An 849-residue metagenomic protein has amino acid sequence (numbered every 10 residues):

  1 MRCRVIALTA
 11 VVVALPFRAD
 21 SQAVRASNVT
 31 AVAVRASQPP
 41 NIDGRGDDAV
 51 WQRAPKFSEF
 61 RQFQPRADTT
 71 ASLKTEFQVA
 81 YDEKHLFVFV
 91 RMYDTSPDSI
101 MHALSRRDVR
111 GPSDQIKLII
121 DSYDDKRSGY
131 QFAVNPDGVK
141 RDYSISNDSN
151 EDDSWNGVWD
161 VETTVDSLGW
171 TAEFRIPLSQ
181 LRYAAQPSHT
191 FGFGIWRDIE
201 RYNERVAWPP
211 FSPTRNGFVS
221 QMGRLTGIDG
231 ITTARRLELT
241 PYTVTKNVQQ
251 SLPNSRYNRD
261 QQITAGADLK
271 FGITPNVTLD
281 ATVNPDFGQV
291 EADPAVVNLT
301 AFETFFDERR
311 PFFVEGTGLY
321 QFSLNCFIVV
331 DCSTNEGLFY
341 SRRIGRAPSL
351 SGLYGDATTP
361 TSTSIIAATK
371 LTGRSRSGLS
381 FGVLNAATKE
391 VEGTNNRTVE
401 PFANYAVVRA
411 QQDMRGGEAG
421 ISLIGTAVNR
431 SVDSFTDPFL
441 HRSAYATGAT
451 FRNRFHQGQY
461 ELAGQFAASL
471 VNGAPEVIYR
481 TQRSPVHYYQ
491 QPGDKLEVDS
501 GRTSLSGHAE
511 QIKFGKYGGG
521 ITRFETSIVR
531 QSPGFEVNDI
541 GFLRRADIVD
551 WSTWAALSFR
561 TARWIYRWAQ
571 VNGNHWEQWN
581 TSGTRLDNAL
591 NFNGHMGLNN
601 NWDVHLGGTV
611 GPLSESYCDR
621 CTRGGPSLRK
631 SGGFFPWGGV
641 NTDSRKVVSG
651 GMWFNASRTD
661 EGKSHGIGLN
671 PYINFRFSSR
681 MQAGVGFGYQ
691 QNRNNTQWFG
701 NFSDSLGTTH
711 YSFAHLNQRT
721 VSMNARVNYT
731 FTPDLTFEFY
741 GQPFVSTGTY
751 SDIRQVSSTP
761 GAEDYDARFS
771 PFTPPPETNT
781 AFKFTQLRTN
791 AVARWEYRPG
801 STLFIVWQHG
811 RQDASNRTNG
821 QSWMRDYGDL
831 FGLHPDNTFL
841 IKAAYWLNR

Functional and structural regions predicted by a protein language model:
M1-R4: Positively charged n-region of N-terminal signal peptides that target proteins for export
I6-A14: Bacterial N-terminal signal peptides
S21-D413, E418-L423, L833-D836: Structural preference for beta-rich elements and adjacent junctions enriched in aromatics
Q38, K84, K126, L168 (+13 more regions): Short coil turns and loop connectors of transmembrane beta-barrels in diderm outer membranes and organellar homologs
R205-A207, A292-A295, G393-N395, D433-D437 (+3 more regions): Short acidic, glycine/serine/threonine-rich loops at helix termini
T232-D280, F381, Y405-L496, T561 (+5 more regions): Surface-exposed extracellular loop regions of Gram-negative outer-membrane beta-barrel proteins
R256-Y257, D268, T300, T359 (+7 more regions): Alpha-helix capping and helix-loop boundary segments enriched in small/acidic/polar residues
S364, T372, E461-R849: Exposed, low-structure sequence patches enriched in small/polar residues
